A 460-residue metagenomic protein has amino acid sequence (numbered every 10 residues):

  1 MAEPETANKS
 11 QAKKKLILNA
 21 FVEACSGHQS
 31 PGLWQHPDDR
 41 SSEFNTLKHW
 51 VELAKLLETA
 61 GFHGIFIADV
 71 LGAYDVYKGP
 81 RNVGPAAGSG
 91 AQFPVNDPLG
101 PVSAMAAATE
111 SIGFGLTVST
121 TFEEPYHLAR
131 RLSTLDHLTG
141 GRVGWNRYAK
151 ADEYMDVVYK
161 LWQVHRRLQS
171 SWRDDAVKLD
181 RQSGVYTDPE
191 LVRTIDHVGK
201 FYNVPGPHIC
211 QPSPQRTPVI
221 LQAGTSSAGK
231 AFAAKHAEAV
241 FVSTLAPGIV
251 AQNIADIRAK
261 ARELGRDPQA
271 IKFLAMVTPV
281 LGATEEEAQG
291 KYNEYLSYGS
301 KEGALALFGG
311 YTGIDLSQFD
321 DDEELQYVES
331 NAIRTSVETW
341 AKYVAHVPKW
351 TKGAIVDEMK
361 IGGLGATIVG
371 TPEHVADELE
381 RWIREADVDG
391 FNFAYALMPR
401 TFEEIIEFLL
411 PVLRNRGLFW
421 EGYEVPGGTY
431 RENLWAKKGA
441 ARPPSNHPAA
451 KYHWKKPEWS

Functional and structural regions predicted by a protein language model:
A2-A108, Q215-P218, L325-V328, W340 (+1 more regions): N-terminal beta1-alpha1-beta2 module of alpha/beta enzyme domains
P4-S30, R147-Q215, G248-A251, A259-I383 (+1 more regions): An alpha-helical appendage that flanks or caps ligand/catalytic pockets
S10-A12, E58-T59, S103-E110, D136-R142 (+3 more regions): Acidic (Asp/Glu)-rich catalytic clusters
L16-A20, I65-I67, I112-V118, G141-N146 (+4 more regions): Hydrophobic faces of well-ordered beta-strands that scaffold small-molecule active sites in alpha/beta enzyme cores
L18, L57, G61, M105 (+9 more regions): Conserved, mostly hydrophobic/aromatic
P31-K48, L116-H127, P214-S227, P279-A283 (+1 more regions): Active-site mouth loops of central-metabolism enzymes
A73, D97, A104-I112, T117 (+6 more regions): Catalytic cores of nucleotide-enabled group-transfer and carboxylate-activating enzymes in metabolic and assembly-line
A108-G113, S119-A149: Hydrophobic or amphipathic alpha-helical targeting/insertion segments
